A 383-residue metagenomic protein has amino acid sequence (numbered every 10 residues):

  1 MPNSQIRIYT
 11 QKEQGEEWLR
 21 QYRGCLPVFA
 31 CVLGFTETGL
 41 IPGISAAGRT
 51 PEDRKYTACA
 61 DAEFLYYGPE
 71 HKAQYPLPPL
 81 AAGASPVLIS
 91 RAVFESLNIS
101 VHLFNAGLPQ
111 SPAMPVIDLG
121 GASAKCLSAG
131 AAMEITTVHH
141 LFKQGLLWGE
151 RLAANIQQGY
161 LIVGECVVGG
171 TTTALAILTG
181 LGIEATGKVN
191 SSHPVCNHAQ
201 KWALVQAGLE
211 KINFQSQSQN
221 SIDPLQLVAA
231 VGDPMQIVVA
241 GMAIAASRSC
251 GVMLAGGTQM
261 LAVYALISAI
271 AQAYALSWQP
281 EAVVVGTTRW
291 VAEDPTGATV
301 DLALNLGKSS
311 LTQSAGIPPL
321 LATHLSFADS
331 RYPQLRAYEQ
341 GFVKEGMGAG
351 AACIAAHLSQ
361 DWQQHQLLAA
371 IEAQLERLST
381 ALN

Functional and structural regions predicted by a protein language model:
M1-I162, V168-N383: N-terminal loops that bind phosphate or other acidic moieties and the adjacent beta-alpha structural core
